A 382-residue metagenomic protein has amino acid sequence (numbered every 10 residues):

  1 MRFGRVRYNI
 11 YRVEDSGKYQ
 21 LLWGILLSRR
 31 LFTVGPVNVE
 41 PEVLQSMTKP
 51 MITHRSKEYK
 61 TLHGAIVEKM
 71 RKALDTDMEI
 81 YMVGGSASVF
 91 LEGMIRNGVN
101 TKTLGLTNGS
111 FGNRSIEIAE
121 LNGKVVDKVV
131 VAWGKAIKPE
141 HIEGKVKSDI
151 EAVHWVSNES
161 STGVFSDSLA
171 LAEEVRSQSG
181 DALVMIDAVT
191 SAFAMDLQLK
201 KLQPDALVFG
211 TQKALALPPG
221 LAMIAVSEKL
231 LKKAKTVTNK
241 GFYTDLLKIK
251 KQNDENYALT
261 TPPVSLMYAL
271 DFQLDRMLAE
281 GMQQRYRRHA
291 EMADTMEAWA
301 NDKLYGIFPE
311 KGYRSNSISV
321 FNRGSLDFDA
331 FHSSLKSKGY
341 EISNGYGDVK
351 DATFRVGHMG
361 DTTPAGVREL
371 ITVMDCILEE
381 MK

Functional and structural regions predicted by a protein language model:
S28-M82: A glycine-/small-polar-enriched, mobile loop at the entrance of the PLP active site in fold-type I
N38-V39, Q212-E297: Active-site C-terminal subdomain of aminotransferase-like
D77-L104, N108, G112-I116: Conserved beta-loop-alpha segment that forms the PLP phosphate-binding cup at the N-terminus of a helix
I137-F193: Active-site phosphate-binding strand-loop segment of PLP-dependent enzymes
K200-Q212: Conserved active-site segment immediately N-terminal to the catalytic lysine that forms the internal aldimine
G306-L335: Conserved PLP-binding catalytic core of the aspartate aminotransferase-like
A352-K382: PLP-dependent enzyme catalytic core of the Aspartate aminotransferase-like
